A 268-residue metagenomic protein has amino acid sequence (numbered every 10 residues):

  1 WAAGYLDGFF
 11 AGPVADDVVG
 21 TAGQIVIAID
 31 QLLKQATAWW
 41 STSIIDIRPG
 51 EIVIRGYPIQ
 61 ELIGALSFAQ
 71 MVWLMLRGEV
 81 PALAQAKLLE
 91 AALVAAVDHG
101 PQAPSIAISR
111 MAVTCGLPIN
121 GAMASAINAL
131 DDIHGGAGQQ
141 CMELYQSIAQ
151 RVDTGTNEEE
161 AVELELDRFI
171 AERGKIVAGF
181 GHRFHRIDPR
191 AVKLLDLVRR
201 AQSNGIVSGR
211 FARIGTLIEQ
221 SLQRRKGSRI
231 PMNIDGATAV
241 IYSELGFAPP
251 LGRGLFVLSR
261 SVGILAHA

Functional and structural regions predicted by a protein language model:
F10, V18-T21, I27-A268: Non-transmembrane, aqueous-exposed alpha-helical and coiled segments at domain scale
